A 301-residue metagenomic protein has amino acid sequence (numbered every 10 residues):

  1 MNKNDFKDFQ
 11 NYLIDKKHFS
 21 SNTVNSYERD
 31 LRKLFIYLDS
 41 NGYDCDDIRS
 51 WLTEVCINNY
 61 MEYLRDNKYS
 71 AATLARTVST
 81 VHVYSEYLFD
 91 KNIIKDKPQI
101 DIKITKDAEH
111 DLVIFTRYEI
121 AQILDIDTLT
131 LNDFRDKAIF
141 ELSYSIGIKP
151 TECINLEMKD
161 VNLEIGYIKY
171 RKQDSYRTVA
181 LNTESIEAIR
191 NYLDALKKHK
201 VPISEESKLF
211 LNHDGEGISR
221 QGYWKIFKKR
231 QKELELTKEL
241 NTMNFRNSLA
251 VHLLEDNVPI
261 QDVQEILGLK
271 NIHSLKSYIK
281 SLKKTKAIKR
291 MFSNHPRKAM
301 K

Functional and structural regions predicted by a protein language model:
M1-K301: Conserved catalytic core of the tyrosine transesterase superfamily
